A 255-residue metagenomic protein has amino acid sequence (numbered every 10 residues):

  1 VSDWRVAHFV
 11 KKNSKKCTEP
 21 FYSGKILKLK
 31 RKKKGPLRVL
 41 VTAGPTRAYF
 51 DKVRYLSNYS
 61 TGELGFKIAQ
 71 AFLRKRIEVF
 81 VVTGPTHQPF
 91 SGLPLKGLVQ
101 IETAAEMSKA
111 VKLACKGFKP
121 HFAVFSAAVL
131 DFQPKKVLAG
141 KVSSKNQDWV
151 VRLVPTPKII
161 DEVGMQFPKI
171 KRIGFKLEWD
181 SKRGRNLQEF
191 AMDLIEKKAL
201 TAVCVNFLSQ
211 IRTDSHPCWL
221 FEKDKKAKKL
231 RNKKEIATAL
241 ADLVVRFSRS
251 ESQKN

Functional and structural regions predicted by a protein language model:
S2-S14, E19-N255: A cross-family phosphate/adenosyl-ligand binding-site feature
